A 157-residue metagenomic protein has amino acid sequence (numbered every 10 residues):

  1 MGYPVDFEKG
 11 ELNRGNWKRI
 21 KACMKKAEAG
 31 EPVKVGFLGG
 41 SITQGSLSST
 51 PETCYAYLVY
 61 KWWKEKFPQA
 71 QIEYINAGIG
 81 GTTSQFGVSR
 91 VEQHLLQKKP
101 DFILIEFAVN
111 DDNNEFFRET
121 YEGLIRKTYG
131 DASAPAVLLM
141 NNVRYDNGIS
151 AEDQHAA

Functional and structural regions predicted by a protein language model:
M1-F37, T43-T50, Y60-A70, Q97 (+2 more regions): N-terminal secretory targeting modules
M24, E28, G36-L38, Q44 (+1 more regions): Oxyanion-hole/transition-state-stabilizing segment in secreted/luminal serine hydrolases and related acyltransferases
P51-Q85: Mobile, glycine- and charge-enriched loop segments and immediately flanking short secondary-structure elements within
N76-G78, A108, N141: Residue-level recognition of beta-strand->loop/alpha-helix junctions
F117-L124, E152-H155: Charged helix-capping and loop-helix junction motifs
Y129-L138: A short helix->loop->beta-strand "cap" motif at the edges of active sites that frequently abuts
V143-A157: Substrate-gating cap/lid alpha-helix
